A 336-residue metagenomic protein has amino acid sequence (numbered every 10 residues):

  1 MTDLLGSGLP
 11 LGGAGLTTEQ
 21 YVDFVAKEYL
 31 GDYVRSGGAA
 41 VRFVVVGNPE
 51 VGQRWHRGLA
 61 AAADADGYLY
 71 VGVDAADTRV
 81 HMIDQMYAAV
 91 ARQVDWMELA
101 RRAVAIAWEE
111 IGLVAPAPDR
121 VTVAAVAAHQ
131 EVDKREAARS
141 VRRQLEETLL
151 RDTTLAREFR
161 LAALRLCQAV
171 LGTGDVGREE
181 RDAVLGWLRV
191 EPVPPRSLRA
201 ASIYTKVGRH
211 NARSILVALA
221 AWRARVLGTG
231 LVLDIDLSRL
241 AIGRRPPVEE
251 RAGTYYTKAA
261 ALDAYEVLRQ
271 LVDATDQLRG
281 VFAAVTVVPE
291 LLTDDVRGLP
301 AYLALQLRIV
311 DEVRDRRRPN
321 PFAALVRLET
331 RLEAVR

Functional and structural regions predicted by a protein language model:
M1-T17: Charged, amphipathic alpha-helical linker segments immediately N-terminal to NTP-binding catalytic cores
D3-S7, P49, G58, S238: Intrinsically disordered, low-complexity segments used for protein-protein interactions
G12-S36: Pre-Walker A adenine-sensing motif
Q20-F24, P49-Q53, N211-R213, L262-Y265: A short linear-motif detector with a strong N-terminal bias
Y21-A26, A100-A103, A163, L305 (+1 more regions): Generic hydrophobic, helix-prone segments enriched in Leu/Val/Ile
V34-V226: P-loop NTPase nucleotide-binding core
G174-R336: The catalytic "switch" region of P-loop NTPases
